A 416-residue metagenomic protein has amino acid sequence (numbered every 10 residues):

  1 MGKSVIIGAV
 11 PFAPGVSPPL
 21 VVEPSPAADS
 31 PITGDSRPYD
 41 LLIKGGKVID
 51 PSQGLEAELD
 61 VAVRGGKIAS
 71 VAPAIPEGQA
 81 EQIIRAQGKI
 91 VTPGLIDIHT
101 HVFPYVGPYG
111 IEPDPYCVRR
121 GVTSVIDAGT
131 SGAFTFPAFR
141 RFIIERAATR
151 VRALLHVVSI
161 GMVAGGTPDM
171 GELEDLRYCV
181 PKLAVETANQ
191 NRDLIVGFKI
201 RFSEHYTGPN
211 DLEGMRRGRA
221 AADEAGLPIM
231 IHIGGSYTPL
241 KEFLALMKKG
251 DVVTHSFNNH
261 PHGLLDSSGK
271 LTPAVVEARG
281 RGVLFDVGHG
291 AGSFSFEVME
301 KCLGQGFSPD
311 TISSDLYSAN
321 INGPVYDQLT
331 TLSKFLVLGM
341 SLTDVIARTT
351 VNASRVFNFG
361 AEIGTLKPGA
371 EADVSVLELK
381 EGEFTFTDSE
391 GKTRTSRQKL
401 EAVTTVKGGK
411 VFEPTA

Functional and structural regions predicted by a protein language model:
M1-P24: N-terminal export signals
D35-L42, V48-T92: Histidine-rich, glycine-flanked metal-binding segment
G46, E371-A416: C-terminal cap of metal-dependent C-N hydrolases
E77, I83-R146: Metal-associated gating/positioning segment near the N- to mid-region
R120-I126, T130-S131, R146-L176, K199-F202: Metal-cofactor-binding active-site regions of metalloenzymes
F142-R146, V185-D193, F243-K248, L303-F307: Acidic (Asp/Glu)-rich catalytic clusters
I200-N322: Active-site core of metal-dependent hydrolases
E297-E381: His/Asp/Glu-enriched, well-ordered alpha-helical/loop segment that forms or immediately abuts the divalent-metal
